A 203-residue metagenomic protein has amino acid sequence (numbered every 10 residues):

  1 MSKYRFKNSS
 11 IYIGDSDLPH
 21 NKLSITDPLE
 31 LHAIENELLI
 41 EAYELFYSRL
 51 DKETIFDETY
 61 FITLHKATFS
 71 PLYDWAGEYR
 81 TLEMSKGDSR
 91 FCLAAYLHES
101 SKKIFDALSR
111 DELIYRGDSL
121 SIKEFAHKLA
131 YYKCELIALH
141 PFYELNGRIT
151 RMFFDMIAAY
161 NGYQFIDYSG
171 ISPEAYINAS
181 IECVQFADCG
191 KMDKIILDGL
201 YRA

Functional and structural regions predicted by a protein language model:
M1-A203: FIC/Doc superfamily catalytic core
